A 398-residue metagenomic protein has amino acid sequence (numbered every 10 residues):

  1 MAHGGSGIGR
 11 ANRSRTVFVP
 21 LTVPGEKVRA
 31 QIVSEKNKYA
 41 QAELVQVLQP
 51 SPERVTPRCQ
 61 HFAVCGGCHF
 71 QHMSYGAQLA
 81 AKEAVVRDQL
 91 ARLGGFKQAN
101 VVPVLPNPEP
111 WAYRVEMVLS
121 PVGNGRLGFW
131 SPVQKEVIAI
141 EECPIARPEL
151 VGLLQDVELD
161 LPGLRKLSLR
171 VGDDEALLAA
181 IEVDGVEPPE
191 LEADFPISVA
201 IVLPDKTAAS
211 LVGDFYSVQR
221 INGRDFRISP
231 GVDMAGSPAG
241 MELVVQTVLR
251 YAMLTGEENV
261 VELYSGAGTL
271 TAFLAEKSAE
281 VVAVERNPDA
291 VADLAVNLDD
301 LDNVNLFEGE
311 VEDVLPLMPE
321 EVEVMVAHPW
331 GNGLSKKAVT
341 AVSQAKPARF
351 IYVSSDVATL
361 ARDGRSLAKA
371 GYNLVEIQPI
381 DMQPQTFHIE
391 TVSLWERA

Functional and structural regions predicted by a protein language model:
M1-H61, Q134: Terminal RNA-binding accessory module
H3, G185-A398: Rossmann-like S-adenosyl-L-methionine
G9, G25, C68, D356 (+1 more regions): Residue-level signal for inorganic ion chemistry
G25, A146, S237: Short, conserved phosphate/pyrophosphate- and ester-handling motifs at nucleotide-, phospho-/glycolipid
R29-Q31, V118, V261: Hydrophobic beta-strand signal
V45-P57, A63-L164: Extended interfacial segments that mediate partner engagement and assembly in macromolecular machines
L169-G172: Structural signature of eukaryotic scaffold interfaces centered on beta-propeller domains
